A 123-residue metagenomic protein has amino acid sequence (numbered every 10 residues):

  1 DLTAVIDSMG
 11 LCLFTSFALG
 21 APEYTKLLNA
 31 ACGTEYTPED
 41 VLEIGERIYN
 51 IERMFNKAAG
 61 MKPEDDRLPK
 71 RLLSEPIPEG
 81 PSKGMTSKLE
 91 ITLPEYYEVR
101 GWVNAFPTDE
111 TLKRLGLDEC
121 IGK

Functional and structural regions predicted by a protein language model:
D1-K123: Extended C-terminal regions of large enzymes
